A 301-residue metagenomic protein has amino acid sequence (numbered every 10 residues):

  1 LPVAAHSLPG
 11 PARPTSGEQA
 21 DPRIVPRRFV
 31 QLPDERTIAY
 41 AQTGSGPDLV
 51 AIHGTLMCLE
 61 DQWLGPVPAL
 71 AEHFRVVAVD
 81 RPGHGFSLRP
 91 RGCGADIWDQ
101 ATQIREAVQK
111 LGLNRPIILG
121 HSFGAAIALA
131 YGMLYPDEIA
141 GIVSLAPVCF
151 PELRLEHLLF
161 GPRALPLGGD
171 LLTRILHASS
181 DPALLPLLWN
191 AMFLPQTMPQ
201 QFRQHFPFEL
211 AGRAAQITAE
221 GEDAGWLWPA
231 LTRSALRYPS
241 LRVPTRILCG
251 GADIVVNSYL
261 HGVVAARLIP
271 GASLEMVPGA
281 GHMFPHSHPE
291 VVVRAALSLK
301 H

Functional and structural regions predicted by a protein language model:
P33, A78-F123, R294: Active-site loop/oxyanion-hole signature of alpha/beta-hydrolase fold enzymes
R36, A41-F86: Conserved HGGG/HGGXW glycine-rich cap/lid loop of the alpha/beta-hydrolase fold
M133, I142-I175: Flexible "cap/lid" loop of the alpha/beta hydrolase fold
L153-E156, H177-P239: Conserved alpha/beta-hydrolase catalytic His-Asp/Glu region
W228, A252-V256, H282-M283: Acidic catalytic loop of the alpha/beta-hydrolase fold
S234-A235, V243, S258-A265: Short alpha-helix in the alpha/beta-hydrolase fold that links the catalytic acid
L241, I247-C249: Short beta-strand/loop motif that positions the catalytic acidic residue of the alpha/beta-hydrolase fold
P270-H301: Catalytic active-site module of serine/aspartate enzymes centered on a nucleophile-bearing elbow/loop
